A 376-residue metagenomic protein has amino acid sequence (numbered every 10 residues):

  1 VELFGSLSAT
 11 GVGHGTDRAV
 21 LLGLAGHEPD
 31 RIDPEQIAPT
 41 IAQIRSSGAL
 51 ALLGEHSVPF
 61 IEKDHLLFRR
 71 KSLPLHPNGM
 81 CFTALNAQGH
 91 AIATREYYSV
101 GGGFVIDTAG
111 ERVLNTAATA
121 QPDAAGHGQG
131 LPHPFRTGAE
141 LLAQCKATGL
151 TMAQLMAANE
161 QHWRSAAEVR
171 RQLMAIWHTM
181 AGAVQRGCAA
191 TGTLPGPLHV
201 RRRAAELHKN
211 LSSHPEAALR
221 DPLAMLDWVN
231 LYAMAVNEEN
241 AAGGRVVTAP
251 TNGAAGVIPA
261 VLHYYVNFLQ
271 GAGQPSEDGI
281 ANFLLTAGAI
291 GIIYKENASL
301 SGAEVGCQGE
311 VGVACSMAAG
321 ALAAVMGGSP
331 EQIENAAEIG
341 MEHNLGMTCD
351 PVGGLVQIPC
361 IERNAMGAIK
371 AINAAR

Functional and structural regions predicted by a protein language model:
V1-L7, L75: Accessory carbohydrate-recognition regions in carbohydrate-active enzymes
L3, G13-H14, E28-R31, E35-A42 (+9 more regions): Non-transmembrane, aqueous-exposed alpha-helical and coiled segments at domain scale
G11-V20: Glycine-rich loop at the start of a catalytic domain that most often binds anionic cofactors/ligands
G23-A217: C-terminal regulatory domains involved in ligand/effector binding and gene-expression control
R164-G306: Accessory "access/gating" subregions that flank catalytic or transport cores
H208-N210, E362-A368: C-terminal auxiliary extensions adjacent to catalytic cores
Q274-S276, T286, I292-N364, R376: Hydrophobic alpha-helical bundle architecture
